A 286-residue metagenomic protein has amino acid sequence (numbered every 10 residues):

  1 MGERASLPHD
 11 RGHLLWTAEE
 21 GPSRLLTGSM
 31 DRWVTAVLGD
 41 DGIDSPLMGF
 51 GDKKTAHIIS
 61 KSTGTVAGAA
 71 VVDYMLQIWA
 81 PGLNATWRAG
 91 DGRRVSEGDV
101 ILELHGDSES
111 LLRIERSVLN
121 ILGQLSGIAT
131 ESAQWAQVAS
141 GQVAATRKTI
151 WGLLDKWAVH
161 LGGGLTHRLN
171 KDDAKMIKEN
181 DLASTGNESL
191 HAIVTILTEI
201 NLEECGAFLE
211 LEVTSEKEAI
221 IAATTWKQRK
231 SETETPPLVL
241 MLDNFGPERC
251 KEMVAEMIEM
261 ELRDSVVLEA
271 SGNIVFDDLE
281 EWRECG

Functional and structural regions predicted by a protein language model:
G2-I220, T224-V239, E248-E252, E256 (+2 more regions): Acidic/glycine-rich phosphate/pyrophosphate-binding loops and surrounding catalytic core that coordinate Mg2+
N244, G272: Short secondary-structure boundary segments
